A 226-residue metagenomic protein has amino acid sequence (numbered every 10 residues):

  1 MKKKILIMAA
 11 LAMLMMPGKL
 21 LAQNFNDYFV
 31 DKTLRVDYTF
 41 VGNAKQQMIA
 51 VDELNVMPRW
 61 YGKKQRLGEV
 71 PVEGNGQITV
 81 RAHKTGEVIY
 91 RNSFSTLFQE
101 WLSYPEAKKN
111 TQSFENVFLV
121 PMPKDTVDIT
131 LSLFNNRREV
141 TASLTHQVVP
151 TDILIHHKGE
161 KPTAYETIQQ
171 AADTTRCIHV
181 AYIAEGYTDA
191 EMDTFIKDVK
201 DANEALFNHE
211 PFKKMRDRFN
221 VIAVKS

Functional and structural regions predicted by a protein language model:
M1-F25: Bacterial Sec-dependent N-terminal signal peptides
M13, N26, G68-V70, A171-D173 (+1 more regions): A general structural signal for short secondary-structure junctions and capping/turn motifs
A22-N26, G62, V127, P162-T167: Short N-terminal helix-initiation segments at or just after the protein's N-terminus
Y28-L154: Beta-strand-enriched, solvent-exposed domains that form extended recognition/catalytic surfaces
F94, R218-F219: Sparse recognition of residues in long alpha-helices and their boundaries
I153-D217, A223-S226: Fold-level signature of zinc-dependent metallopeptidase catalytic domains
